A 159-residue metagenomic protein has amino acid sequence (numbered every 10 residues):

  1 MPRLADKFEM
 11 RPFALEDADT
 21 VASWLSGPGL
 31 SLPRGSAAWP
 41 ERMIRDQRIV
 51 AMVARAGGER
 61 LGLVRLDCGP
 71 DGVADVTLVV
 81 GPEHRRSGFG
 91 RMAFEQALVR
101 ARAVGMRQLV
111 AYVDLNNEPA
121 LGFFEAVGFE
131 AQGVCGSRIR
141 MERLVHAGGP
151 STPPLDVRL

Functional and structural regions predicted by a protein language model:
M1-E16, E130, L144-L159: Conserved N-terminal entry element of GNAT/NAT acetyltransferase domains
P12-E16, S23-E83, R100, C135 (+1 more regions): Acetyl-CoA-dependent GNAT
G81-E83, S87, L115-N116: Active-site acidic-Proline motif in GNAT/NAT acetyltransferases
H84, G88-Q96: Conserved acetyl-CoA pyrophosphate-binding loop and the N-cap/start of the following alpha-helix in GNAT-like
R91-M92, L115-G133: Conserved active-site alpha-helix within GNAT-family acetyltransferase domains
A101-V113: Conserved GNAT acetyl-CoA-binding A-motif
